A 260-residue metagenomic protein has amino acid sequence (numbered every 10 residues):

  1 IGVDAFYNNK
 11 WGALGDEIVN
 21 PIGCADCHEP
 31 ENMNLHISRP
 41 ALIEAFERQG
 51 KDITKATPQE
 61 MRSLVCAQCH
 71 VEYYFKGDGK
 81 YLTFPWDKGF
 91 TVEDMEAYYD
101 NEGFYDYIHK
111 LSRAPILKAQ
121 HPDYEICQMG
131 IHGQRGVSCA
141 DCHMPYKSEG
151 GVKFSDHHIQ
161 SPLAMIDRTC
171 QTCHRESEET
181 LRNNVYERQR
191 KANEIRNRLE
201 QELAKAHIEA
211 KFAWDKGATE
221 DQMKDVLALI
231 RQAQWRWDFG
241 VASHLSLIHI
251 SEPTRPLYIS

Functional and structural regions predicted by a protein language model:
G2-P21, A25-D141, P145-S251, R255 (+1 more regions): Primarily the internal scaffold of c-type cytochrome electron-transfer domains, especially repeated/multiheme c-type
